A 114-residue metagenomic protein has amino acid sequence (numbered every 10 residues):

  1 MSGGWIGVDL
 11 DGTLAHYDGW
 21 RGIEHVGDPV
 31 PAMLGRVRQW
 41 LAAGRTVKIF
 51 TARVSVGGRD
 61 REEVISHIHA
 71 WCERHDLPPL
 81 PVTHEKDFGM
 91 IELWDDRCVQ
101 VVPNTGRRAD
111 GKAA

Functional and structural regions predicted by a protein language model:
M1-A114: HAD-like aspartate-dependent phosphatase fold
